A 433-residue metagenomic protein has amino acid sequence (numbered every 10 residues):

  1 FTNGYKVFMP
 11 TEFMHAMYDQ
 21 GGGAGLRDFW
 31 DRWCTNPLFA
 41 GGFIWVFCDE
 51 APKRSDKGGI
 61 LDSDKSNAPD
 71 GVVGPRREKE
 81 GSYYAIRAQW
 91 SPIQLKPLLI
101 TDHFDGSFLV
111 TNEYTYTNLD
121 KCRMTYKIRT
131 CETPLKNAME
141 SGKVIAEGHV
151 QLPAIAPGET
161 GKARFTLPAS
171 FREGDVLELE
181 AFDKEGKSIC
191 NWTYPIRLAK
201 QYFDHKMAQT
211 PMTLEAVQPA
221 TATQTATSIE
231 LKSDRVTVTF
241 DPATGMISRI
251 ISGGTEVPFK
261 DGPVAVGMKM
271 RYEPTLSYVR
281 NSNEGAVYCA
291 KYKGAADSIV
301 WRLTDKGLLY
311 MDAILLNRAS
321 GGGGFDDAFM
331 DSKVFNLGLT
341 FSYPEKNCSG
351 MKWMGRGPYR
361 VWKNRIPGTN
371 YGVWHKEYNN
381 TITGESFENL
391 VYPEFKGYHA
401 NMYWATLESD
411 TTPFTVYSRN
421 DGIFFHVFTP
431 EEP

Functional and structural regions predicted by a protein language model:
F1-L109, E113-K121, T125-V144: Extended substrate-binding grooves/exosites of carbohydrate-active enzymes
S63, D70, R76-R77, G81-A85 (+3 more regions): Extracellular/periplasmic ectodomains of large secreted or surface enzymes and adhesion receptors
D105, K121-T125, V176, I247 (+2 more regions): Exposed beta-strand and adjacent loop surfaces of beta-rich binding modules that mediate intermolecular recognition
V110-Y114, I128, L167, A181 (+1 more regions): Hydrophobic beta-strand positions in extracellular immunoglobulin-like domains
M124-R172: Intrinsically disordered, low-complexity Pro/Gly/Ser/Thr-rich segments with frequent PxxP/GP/PP motifs and embedded
T130-P134, E185, G253-G254, E345: Solvent-exposed strand-loop boundary residues in beta-sheet-rich modules
S141, P168-A208: Terminal connector regions
S170-R172, Q201-P433: Beta-strand/loop-rich accessory regions of lumenal/periplasmic or secreted enzymes, predominantly carbohydrate-active
